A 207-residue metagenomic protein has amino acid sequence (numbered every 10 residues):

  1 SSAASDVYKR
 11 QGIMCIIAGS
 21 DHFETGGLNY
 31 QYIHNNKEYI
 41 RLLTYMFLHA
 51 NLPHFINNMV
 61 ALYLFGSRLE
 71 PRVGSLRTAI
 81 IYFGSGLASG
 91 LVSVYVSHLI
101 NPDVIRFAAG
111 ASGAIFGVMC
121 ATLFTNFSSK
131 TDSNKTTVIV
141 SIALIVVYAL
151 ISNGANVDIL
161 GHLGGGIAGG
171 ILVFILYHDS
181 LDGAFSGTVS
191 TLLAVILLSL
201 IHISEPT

Functional and structural regions predicted by a protein language model:
S1, S5-L200, S204: A detector for small-residue-rich transmembrane helices and their helix-helix packing motifs
T207: Active-site loop/short helix in cyclic nucleotide turnover domains
